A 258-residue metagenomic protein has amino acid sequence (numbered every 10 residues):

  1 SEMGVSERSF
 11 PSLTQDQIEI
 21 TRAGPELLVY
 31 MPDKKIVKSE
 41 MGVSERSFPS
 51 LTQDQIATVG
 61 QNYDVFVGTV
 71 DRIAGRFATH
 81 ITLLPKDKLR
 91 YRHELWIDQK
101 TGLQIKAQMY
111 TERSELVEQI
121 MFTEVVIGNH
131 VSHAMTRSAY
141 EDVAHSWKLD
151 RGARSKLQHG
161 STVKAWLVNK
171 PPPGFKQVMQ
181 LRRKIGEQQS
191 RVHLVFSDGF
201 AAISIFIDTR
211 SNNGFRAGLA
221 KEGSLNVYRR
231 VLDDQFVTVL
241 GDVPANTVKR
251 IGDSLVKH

Functional and structural regions predicted by a protein language model:
S1, S12, T79-K86, A107-Y110 (+2 more regions): Short beta-strand segments that buttress and anchor functional surface loops
S1-L51, K106-N129, V239: An acidic-aromatic
G4, I20-A23, E94-K106, R210-N213: A short, surface-exposed beta-strand/turn
D16, D64, L89-Y91, G223-S224: Short, small/polar residue-rich loop motifs at catalytic or cofactor-binding pockets
I36, S44, A144-Q235, V243-T247: Short, solvent-exposed recognition patches
V37-L89, I97: Short N-terminal edge-element motif at the start of the domain
V70-V143: Gly/Pro-enriched, hydrophobic low-complexity segments that function as extracytoplasmic propeptides/linkers
N246-H258: C-terminal partner/receptor-binding element of secreted or periplasmic proteins
